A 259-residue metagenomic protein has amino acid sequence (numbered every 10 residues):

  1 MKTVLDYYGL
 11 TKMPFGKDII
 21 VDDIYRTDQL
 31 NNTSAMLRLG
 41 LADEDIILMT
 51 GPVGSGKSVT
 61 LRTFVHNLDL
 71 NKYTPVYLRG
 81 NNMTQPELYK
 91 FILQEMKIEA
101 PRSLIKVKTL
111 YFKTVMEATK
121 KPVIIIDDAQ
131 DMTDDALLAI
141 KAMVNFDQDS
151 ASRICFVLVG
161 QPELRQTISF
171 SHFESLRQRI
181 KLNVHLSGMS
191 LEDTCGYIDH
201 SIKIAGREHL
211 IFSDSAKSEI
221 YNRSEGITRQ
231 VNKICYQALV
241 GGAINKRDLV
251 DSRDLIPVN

Functional and structural regions predicted by a protein language model:
M1-D43, I256: A short, basic N-terminal segment
K2-V4, A35, R62, S175 (+2 more regions): C-terminal alpha-helical "lid" subdomain
L5, T84-F91, E99-A139, D147-I154 (+4 more regions): Mid-core helix/loop region of P-loop NTP-binding domains shared across ATPases and GTPases
L10-K17, Y73-P75, M83-R102: Conserved NTP-binding/hydrolysis module of P-loop NTPases
A42-T63: Walker A/P-loop nucleotide-binding motif
I47, L70-G80: Conserved catalytic segments around the Walker B and adjacent sensor/switch elements of P-loop NTPase domains
V65-N67, L164-R179: Short regulatory helix/loop adjacent to the ATP-binding pocket of P-loop NTPases
L78-N81, I168, K181-T194: Conserved AAA+ ATPase "SRH/arginine-finger" region at the nucleotide-binding site
